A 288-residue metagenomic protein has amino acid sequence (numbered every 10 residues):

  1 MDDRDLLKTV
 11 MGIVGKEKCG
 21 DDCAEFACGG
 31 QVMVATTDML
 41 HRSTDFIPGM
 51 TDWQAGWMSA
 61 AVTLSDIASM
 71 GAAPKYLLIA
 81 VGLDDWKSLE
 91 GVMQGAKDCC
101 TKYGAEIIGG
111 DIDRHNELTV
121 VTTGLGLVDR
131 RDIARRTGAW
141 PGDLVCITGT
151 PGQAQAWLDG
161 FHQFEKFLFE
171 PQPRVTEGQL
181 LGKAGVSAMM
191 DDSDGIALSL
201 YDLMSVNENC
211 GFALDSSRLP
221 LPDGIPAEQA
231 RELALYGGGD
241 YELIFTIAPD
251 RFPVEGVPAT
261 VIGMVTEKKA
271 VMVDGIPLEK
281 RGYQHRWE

Functional and structural regions predicted by a protein language model:
M1-T51, M70, K75, I79 (+3 more regions): Extreme N-terminal cap/leader segments of soluble proteins
G30-M33, L40, A73-W157: Glycine-rich anion-binding loops of enzyme active sites
D52-L78, G91-K102, T176, G195-L203: Small-aliphatic-rich amphipathic alpha-helix that forms the alpha element of a beta-alpha
W86, F169-G239: Active-site-proximal betaalpha loop/short-helix elements that scaffold phosphoryl/nucleotidyl transfer chemistry
Q155-Q172: Short, compositionally biased
Q172, E255-E288: Acidic, Ser/Thr/Pro-rich beta/coil linker or hinge segments at domain junctions
T246-F252: Helix N-cap motif at beta-to-alpha junctions
